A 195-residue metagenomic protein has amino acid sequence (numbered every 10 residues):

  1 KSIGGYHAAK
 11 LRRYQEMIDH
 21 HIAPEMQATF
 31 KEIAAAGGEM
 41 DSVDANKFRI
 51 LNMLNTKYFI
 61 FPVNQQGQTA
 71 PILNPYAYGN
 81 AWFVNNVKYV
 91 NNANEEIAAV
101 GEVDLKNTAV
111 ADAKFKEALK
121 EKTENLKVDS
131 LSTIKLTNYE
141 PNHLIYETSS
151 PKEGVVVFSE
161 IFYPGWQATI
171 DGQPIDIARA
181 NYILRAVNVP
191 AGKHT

Functional and structural regions predicted by a protein language model:
K1-I50, L73-N125, Y163, Q173-P174: Extracytoplasmic/lumenal acceptor-recognition loop(s) of multi-pass membrane glycoenzymes
M40-D44, R49-M53, Q65, A180 (+1 more regions): Active-site-proximal structural scaffolding
N55-F61: Short, hydrophobic beta-strand segments that form beta-sheet elements in well-ordered domains
K57, G67, Y78, A109-T195: Active-site-proximal, structured, solvent-exposed surfaces of multi-pass membrane proteins that position macromolecular
F61, L73-N74, R179: Structural signal for conserved beta-strand scaffold positions within catalytic alpha/beta enzyme cores
A70: Flexible, acidic/glycine-enriched loop-and-adjacent beta/alpha segments that face the extracytoplasmic/periplasmic side
